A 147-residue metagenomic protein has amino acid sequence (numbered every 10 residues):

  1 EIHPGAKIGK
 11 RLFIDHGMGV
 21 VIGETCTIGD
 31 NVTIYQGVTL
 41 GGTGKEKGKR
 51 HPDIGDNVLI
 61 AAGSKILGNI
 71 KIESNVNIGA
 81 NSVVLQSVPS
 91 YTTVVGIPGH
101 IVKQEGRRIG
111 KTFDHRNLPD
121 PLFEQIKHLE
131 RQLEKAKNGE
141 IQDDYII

Functional and structural regions predicted by a protein language model:
E1-V102: Structural signal for interior beta-strand "rungs" in well-ordered beta-sheet cores of soluble enzyme domains
P52-I66, I97-I147: C-terminal segments of enzyme domains that contribute to small-molecule binding surfaces
